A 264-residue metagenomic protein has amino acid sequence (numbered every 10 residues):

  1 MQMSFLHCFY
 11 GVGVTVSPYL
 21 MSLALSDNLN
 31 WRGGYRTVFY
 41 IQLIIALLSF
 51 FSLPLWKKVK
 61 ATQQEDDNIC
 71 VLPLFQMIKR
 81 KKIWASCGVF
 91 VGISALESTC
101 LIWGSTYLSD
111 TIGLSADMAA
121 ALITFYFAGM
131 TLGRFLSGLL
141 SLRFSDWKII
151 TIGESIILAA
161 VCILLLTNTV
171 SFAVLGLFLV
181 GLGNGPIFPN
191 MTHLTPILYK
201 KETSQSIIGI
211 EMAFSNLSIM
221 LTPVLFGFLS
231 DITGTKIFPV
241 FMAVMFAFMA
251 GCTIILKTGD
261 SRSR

Functional and structural regions predicted by a protein language model:
M1-L6, A116-D117, K201-E211: Loop-to-transmembrane helix entry/capping segments in MFS-fold secondary transporters and related SLC/MFSD carriers
Q2-K57: Helix-loop-helix hairpin linking two adjacent transmembrane segments in secondary transporters
L20-L29, L108-S109, L140-S141, L225-G234: Interfacial helix-cap and linker-helix signal at transmembrane-aqueous boundaries of multi-pass secondary transporters
V59-S86: Juxtamembrane intracellular "pre-TM" segments in multi-pass secondary transporters
K81-T124, A128-T131: Extracytoplasmic gate region of multi-pass secondary transporters
K148-C162: Structural signature of the two symmetry-related core transmembrane helices
P186-Y199: Intracellular juxtamembrane helix-capping segments at the cytosolic ends of symmetry-related transmembrane helices
K201-T235: A late C-terminal transmembrane helix in Major Facilitator Superfamily
